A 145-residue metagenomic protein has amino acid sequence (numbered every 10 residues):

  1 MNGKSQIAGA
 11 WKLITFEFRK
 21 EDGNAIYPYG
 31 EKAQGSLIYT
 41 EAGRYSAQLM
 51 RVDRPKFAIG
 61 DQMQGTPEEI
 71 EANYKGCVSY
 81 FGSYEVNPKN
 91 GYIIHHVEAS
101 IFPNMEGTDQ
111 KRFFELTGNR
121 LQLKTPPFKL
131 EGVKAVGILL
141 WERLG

Functional and structural regions predicted by a protein language model:
M1-G145: Lipid interaction determinants
